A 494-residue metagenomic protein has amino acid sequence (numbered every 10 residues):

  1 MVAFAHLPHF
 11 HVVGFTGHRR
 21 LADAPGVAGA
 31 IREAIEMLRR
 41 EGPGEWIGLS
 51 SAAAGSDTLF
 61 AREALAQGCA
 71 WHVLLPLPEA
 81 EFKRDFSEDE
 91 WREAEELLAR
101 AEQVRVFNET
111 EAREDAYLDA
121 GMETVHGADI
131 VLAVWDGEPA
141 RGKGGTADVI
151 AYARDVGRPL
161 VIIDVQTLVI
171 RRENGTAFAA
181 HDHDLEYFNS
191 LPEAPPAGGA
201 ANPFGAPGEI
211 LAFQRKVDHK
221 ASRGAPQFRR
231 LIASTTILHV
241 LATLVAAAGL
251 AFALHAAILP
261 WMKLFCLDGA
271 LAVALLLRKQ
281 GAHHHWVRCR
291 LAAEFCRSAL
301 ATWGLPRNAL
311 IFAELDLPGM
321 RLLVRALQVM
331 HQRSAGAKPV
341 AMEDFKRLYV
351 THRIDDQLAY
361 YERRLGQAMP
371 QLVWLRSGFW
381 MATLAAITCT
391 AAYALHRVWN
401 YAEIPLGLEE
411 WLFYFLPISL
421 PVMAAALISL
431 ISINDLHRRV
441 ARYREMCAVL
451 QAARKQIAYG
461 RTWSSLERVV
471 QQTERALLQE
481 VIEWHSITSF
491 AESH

Functional and structural regions predicted by a protein language model:
M1-R172: Acidic/glycine-enriched connector segments
R171, T176-H494: Conserved non-transmembrane functional hotspots
